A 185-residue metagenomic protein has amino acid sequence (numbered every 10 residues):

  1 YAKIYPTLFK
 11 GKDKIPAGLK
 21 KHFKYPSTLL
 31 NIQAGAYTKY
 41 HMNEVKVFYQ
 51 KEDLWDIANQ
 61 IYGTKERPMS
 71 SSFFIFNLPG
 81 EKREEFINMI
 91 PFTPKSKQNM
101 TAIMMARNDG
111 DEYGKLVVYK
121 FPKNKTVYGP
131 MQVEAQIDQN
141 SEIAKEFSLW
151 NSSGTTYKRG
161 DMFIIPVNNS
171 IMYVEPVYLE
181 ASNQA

Functional and structural regions predicted by a protein language model:
A2-A185: Accessory, solvent-exposed terminal regions and/or long lumenal/extracellular loops of proteins
